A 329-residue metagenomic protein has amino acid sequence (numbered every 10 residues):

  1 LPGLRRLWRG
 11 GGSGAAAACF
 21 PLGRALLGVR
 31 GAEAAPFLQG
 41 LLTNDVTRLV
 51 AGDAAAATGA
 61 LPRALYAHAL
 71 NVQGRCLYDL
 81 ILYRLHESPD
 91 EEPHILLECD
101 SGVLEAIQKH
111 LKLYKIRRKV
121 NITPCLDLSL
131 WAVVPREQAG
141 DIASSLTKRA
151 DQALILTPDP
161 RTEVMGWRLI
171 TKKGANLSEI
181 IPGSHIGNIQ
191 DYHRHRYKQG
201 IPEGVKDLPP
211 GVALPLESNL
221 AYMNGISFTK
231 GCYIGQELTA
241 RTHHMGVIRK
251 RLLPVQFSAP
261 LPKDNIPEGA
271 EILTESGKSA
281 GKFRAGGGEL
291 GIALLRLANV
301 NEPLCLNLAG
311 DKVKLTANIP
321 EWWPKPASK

Functional and structural regions predicted by a protein language model:
L1-F20, G140-Q152, S178, A309-K329: Eukaryotic N-terminal low-complexity, Ser/Thr- and Lys/Arg-rich leader segments that predominantly function as
L1-L77, H86-E87: Acidic, proline/glycine-enriched N-terminal capping motif
F20-L41, N121-Q138, V247-A259: Short glycine-/aliphatic-rich beta-strand segments at the starts of folded cytosolic domains
L26, L82-P202: Acidic, low-complexity central loop/insert segments
G31, L97, L169, G235 (+1 more regions): Residue-level signal for inorganic ion chemistry
D45-R48, L113-N121, I180-D191, T274-S279 (+1 more regions): A common structural junction motif
T162-Q256: Anionic-ligand-binding alpha/beta catalytic cores of soluble enzymes and soluble regulatory domains that recognize
S218-I226, A240-K329: Glycine-rich, small/acidic residue-mixed loop/short-helix segments
